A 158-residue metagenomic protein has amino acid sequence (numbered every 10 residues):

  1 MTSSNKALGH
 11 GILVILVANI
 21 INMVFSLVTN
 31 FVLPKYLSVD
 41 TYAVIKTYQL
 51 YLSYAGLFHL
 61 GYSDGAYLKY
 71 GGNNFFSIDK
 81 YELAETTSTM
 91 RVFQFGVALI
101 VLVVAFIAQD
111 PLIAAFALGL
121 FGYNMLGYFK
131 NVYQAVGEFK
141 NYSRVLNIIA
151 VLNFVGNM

Functional and structural regions predicted by a protein language model:
T2, L37-Y48, N73-T89, A98-F121: Membrane-interface helix-capping segments at transmembrane helix termini in multi-pass transporters
A7-G61, N153: Signature of the first transmembrane helix
G9, L13, V17, T47-L50 (+3 more regions): Internal alpha-helical transmembrane segments of multi-pass membrane proteins, especially GPCRs
V28, G65-A66, M125-F129: Transmembrane alpha-helix boundary/hinge residues in polytopic small-molecule transporters
F31, H59-S77: Helix-loop junctions and terminal segments of transmembrane helices in multi-pass membrane transport/translocation
F31, K35-V39, G65-L68, F106-D110 (+1 more regions): Transmembrane helix-loop junctions in multipass membrane proteins, especially transporters and channels
R91-M158: Hydrophobic transmembrane helix module of multi-pass membrane transport proteins
